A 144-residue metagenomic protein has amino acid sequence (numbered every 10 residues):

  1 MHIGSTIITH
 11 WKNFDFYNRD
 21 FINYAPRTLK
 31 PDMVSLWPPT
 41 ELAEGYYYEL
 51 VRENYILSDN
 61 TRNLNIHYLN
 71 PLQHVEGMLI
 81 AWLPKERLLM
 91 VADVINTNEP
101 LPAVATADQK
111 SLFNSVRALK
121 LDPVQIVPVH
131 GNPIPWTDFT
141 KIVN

Functional and structural regions predicted by a protein language model:
M1, S5, P71-L72: Small-side-chain structural scaffolding
M1-I3, D20-P26, K141-I142: Short low-complexity, flexible loop/linker segments enriched in glycine and/or proline with clustered acidic
I3-F16, V127: Short internal beta-strands
K12-N70, E76, F113-K120: Metallo-beta-lactamase
Y47-Y48, I142-N144: Active-site regions of enzymes building and remodeling cell-envelope glycoconjugates
N54-I56, N63-K141: Metallo-beta-lactamase
